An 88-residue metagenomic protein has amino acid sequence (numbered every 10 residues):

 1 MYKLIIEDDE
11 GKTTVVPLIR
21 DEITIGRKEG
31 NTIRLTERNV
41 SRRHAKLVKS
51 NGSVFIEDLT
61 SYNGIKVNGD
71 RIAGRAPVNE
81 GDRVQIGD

Functional and structural regions predicted by a protein language model:
K3-I5, K12-G87: Forkhead-associated
